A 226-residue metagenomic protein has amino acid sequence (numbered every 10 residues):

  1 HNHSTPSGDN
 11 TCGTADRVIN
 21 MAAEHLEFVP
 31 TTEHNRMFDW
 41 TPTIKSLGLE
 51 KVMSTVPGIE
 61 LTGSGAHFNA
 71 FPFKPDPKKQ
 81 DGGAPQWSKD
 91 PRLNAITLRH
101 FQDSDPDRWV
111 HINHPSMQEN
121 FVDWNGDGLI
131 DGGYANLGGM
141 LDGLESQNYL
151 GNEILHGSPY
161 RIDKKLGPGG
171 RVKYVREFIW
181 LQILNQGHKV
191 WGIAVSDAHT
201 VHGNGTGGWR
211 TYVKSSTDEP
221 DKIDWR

Functional and structural regions predicted by a protein language model:
H1-R226: Extended, charged catalytic domains and RNA/DNA-binding interfaces, predominantly in divalent-metal-using enzymes
